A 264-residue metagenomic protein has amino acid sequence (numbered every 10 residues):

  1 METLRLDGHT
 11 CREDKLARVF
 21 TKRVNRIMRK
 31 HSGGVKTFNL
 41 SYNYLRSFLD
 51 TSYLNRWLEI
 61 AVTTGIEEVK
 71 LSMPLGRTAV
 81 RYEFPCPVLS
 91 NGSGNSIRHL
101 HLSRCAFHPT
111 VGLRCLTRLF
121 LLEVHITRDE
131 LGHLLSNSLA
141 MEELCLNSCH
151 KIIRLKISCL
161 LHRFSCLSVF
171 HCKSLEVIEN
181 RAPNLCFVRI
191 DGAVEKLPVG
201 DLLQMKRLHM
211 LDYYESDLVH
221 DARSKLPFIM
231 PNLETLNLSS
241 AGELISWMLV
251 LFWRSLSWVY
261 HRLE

Functional and structural regions predicted by a protein language model:
M1-L160: Leucine-rich repeat
S52-I60, A79-N95, T110-T117, G132-A140 (+7 more regions): A structural signal for leucine-rich repeat
R98-S103, V169, V188-R189, L236-N237: Short, hydrophobic beta-strand segments that form beta-sheet elements in well-ordered domains
G192, D212, N237-S240: Active-site proximal loops enriched in glycine and acidic residues that flank catalytic Cys/His/Asp and coordinate
H209: Accessory nucleic acid-recognition modules appended to NTPase machines
S240-W247: Conserved phosphate-interacting/catalytic interface
